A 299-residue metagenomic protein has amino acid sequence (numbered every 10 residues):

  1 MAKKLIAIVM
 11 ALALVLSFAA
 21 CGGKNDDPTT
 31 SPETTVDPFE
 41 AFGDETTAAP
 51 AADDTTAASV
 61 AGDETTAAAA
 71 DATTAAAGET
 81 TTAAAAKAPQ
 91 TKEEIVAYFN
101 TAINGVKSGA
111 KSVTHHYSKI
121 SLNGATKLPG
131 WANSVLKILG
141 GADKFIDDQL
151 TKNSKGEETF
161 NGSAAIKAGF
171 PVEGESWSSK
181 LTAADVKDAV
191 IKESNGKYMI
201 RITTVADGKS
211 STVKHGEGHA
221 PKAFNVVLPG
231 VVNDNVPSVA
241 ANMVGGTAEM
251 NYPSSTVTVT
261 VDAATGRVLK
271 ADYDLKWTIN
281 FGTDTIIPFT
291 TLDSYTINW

Functional and structural regions predicted by a protein language model:
M1-M10: Positively charged n-region of N-terminal signal peptides that target proteins for export
I6-A7, D27-P28, Q90, I95: Sequence-pattern detector for short linear motifs and compositional/periodic biases rather than a specific fold
A7-I8, A49, A68, A83: Short amphipathic alpha-helical "recognition" segments used for binding
S17-A20: C-terminal motif of bacterial Sec signal peptides marking the signal peptidase cleavage site
G22-N25: Bacterial signal peptide processing site
T29-A67: Post-signal peptide N-terminal segment of mature Sec-exported envelope proteins
D37, G43, D53, D63 (+2 more regions): Subset-of-secretome marker
